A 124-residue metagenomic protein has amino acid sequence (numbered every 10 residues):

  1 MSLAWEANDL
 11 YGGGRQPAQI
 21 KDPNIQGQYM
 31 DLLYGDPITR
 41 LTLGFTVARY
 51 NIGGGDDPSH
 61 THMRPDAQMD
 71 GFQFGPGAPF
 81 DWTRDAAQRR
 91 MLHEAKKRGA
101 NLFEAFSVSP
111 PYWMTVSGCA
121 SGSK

Functional and structural regions predicted by a protein language model:
M1-K124: N-terminal catalytic cores of secreted or lumenal carbohydrate-active enzymes
